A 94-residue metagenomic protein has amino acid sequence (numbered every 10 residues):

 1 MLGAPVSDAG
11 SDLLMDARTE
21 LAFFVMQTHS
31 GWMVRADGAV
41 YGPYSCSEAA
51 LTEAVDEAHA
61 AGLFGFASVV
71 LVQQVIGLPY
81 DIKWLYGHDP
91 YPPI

Functional and structural regions predicted by a protein language model:
M1-T19: Short, basic/low-complexity N-terminal boundary segments at the transition from targeting/disordered tails
G3, Q27, K83-G87: Eukaryotic scaffold repeat domains enriched in small/polar residues
S7, G31-V34, I76: Compositionally biased, intrinsically disordered low-complexity regions
M15-V40: Short aromatic-glycine-(Arg/Gly/Cys) micro-motifs in beta-strand/loop hairpins
G31, S45-T52, L85-P90: A short, sequence-level motif marking secondary-structure junctions
G42-P43, D81: A sequence-level detector of short linear motifs
S45-A67: A short, charged, amphipathic alpha-helix used as a generic interaction element across diverse proteins
L63-I94: Short, mixed-charge low-complexity intrinsically disordered segments
